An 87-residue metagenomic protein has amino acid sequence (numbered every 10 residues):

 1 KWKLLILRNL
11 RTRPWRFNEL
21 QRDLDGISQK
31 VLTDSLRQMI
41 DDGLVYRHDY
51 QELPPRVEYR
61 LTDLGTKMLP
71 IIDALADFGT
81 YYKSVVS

Functional and structural regions predicted by a protein language model:
K1-V31, E52-E58: N-terminal helix-turn-helix DNA-binding core of bacterial DNA-binding proteins
K1-W2, S35, L64: N-terminal positioning helix adjacent to the helix-turn-helix/winged-helix DNA-binding module
R16, L36, T80-K83: Short, basic amphipathic alpha-helical segments that act as recognition/interaction helices in nucleic-acid-binding
L32, L36-M39: Basic amphipathic alpha-helical segments that dock to polyanions
Q51-A74: Basic, amphipathic "hinge/linker" alpha-helix immediately C-terminal to the N-terminal HTH DNA-binding motif
K67-S87: Amphipathic alpha-helical dimerization/coiled-coil segments that flank or bridge DNA-binding/regulatory modules
